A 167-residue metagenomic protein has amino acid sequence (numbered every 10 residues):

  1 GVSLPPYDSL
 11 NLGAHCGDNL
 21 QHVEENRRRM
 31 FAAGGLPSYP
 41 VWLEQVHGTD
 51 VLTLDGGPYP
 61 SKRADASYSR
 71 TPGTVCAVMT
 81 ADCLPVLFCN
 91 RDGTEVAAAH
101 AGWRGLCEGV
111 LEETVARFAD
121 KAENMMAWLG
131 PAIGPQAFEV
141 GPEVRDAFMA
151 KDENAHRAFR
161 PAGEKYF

Functional and structural regions predicted by a protein language model:
G1-F167: Active-site microenvironment for binding and transforming phosphate-containing groups
